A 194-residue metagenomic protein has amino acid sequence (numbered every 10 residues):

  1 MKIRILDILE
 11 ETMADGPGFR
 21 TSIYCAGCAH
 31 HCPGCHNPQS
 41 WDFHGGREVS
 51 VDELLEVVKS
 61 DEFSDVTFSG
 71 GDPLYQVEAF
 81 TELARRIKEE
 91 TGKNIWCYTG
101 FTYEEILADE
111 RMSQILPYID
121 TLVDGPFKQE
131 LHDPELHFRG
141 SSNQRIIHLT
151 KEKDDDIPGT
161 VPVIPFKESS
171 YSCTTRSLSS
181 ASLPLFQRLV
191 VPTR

Functional and structural regions predicted by a protein language model:
M1-Y24, P33, N37-F43, V163-F166: N-terminal [4Fe-4S]-dependent radical SAM core
I3-L6, F19, N37-I115: Conserved Radical SAM active-site core
Q76-R85, T91, H132-R176: P-loop/Walker A phosphate-binding loop and immediately adjacent motor/lid segment at beta-alpha junctions
T99, T150, A181: Short beta-strand/turn micro-motifs composed of small residues that flank or help shape donor/cofactor-binding pockets
D120: Receiver (REC) domain switch/active-site residues of two-component response regulators
F127-K128: Short, acidic/turn-prone active-site loops that include or flank metal/cofactor- and phosphate-binding residues
C173-R194: Radical SAM enzyme core and accessory elements
